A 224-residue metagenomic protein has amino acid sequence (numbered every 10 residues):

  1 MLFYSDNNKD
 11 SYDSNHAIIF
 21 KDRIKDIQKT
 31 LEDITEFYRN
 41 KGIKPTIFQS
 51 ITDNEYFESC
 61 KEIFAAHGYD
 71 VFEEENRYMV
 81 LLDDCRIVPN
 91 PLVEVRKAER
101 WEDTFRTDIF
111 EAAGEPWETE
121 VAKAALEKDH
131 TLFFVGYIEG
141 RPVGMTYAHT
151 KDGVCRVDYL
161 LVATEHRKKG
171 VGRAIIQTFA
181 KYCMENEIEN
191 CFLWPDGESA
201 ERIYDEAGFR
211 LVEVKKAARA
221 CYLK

Functional and structural regions predicted by a protein language model:
M1-K41, Y56, K61, P116-W117: N-terminal charged segments
N8, E115-T164: A conserved beta-strand-loop-helix scaffold within acyl/acetyltransferase catalytic domains
I19-D22, F72-Y78, L82-E120, A124 (+1 more regions): Short amphipathic alpha-helix that is part of the acyltransferase structural core
I27-T35, Y159-V162, K168-K181, E185 (+1 more regions): Conserved acetyl-CoA-binding loop-helix of GNAT-fold acetyltransferases
I27-V93, E99, A217-C221: Acyl-donor-binding surface of acyltransferase catalytic domains
K41-I51, C183-D196: Conserved GNAT acetyl-CoA-binding A-motif
N54-V71, R173, G197-V214: Conserved active-site alpha-helix within GNAT-family acetyltransferase domains
E73, P142-G144, E213: A structural microfeature
